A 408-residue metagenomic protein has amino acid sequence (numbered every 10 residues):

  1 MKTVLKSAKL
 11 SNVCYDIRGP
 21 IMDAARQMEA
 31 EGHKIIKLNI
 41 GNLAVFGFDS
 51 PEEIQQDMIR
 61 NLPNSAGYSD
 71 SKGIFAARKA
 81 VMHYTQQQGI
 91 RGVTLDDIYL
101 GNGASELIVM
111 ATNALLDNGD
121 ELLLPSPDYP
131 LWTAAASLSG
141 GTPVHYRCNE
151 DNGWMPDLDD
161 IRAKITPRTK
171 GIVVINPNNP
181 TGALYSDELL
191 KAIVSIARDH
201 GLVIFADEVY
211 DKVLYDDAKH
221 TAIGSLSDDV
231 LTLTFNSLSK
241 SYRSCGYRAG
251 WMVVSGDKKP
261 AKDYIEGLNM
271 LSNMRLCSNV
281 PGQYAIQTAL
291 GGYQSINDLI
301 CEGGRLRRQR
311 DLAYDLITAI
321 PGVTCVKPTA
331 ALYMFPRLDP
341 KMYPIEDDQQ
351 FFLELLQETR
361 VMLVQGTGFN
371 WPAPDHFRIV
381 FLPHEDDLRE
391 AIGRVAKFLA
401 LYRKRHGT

Functional and structural regions predicted by a protein language model:
K2-G103, M110, C277, A289-Y293 (+1 more regions): N-terminal small-domain helix-loop-helix segment of the aminotransferase-like
M28-E31, S139, D199-H200, V230 (+3 more regions): Helix C-cap/helix->beta junction micro-motif
A114-A136: Conserved PLP-anchoring active-site segment centered on the Schiff-base-forming lysine
V144, N149-H220: Active-site phosphate-binding strand-loop segment of PLP-dependent enzymes
A163, P344-E346, E354-L363, F369-T408: PLP-dependent enzyme catalytic core of the Aspartate aminotransferase-like
S225-G304, Y314-L316, L399: Conserved core segment of the aminotransferase class I/II
Q287, G303-Y314, C325-D339: Conserved glycine-rich beta-strand-loop-beta hairpin in the small C-terminal domain of fold type I
